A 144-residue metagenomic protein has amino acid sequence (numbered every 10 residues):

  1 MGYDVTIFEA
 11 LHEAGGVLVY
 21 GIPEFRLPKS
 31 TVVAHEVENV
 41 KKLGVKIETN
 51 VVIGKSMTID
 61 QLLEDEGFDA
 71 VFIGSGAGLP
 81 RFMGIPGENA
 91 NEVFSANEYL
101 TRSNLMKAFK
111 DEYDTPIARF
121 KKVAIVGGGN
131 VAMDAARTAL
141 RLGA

Functional and structural regions predicted by a protein language model:
M1-A144: Residues forming the flavin
